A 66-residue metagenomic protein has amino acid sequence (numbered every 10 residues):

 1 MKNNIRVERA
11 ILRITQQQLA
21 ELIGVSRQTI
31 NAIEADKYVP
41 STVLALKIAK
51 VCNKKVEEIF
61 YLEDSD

Functional and structural regions predicted by a protein language model:
N3-L22: Short basic helix-loop element that most often maps to the first helix and adjoining turn of HTH DNA-binding modules
Q18, T29, E58: Residues in the helix-turn-helix
V25-Y38: Recognition helix of helix-turn-helix/homeodomain-like DNA-binding domains that insert into the DNA major groove
V43-E58: DNA major-groove recognition helix of helix-turn-helix/homeodomain DNA-binding modules
F60-D66: Short, charged recognition helix plus adjacent turn of helix-turn-helix-like nucleic-acid-binding domains
